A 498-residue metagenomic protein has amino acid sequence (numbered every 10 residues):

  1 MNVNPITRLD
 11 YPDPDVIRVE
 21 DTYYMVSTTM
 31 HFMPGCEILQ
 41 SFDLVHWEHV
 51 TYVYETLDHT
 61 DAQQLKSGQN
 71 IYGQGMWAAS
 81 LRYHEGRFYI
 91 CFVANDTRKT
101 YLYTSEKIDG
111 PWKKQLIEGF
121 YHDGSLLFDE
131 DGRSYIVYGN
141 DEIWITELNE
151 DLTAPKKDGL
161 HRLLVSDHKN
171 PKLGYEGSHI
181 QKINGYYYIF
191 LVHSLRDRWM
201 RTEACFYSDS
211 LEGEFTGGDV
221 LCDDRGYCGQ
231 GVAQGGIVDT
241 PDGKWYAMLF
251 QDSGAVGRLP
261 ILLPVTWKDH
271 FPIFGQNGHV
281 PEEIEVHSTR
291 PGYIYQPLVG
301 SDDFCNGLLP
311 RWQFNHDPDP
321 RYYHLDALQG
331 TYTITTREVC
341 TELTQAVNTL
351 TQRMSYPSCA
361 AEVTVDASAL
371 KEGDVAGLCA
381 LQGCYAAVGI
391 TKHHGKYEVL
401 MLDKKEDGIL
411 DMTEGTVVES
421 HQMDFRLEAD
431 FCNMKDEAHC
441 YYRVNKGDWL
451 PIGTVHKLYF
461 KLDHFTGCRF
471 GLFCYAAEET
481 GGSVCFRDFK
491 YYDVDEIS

Functional and structural regions predicted by a protein language model:
M1-S498: Carbohydrate-active catalytic/glycan-binding domains of CAZyme proteins, especially the secreted or lumenal ectodomains
